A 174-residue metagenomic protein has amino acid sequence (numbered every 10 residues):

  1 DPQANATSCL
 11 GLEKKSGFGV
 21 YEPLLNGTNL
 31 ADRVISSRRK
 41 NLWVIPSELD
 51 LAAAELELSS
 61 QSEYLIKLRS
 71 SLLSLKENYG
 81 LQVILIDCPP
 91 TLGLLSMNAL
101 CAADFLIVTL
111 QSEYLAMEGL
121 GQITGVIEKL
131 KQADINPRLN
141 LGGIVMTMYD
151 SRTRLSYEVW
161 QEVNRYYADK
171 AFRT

Functional and structural regions predicted by a protein language model:
D1-T174: P-loop NTP-binding core
